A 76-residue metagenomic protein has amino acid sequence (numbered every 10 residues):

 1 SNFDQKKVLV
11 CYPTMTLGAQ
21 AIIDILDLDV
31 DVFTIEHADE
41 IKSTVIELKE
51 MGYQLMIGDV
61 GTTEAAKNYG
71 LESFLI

Functional and structural regions predicted by a protein language model:
S1-I76: Non-catalytic structural scaffold of enzyme domains
